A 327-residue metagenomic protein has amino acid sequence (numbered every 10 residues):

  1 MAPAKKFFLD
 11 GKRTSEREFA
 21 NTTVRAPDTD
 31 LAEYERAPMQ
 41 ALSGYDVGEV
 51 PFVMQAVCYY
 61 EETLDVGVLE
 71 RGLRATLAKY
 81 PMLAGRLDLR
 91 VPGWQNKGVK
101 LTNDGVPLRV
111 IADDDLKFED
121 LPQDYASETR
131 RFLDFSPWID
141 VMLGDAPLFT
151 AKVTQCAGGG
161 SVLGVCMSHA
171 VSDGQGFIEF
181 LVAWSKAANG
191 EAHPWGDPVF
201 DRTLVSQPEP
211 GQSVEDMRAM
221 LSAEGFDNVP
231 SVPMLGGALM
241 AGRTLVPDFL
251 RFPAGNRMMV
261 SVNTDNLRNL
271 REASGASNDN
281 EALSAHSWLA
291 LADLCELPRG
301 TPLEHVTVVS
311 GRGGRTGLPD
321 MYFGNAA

Functional and structural regions predicted by a protein language model:
M1-A223, F249-Y322: Non-catalytic N-terminal regions of enzymes
F226, V232-S261: Acidic/Ser/Thr-rich, low-complexity mid-to-C-terminal regulatory regions of eukaryotic proteins
